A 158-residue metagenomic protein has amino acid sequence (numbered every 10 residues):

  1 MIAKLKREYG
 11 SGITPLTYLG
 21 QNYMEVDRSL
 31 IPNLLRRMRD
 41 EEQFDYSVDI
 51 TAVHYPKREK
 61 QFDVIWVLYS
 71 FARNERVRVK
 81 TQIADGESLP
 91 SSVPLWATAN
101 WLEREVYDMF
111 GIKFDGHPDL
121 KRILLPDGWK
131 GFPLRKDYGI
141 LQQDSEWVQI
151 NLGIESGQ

Functional and structural regions predicted by a protein language model:
M1-Q158: Terminal low-complexity/charged segments
